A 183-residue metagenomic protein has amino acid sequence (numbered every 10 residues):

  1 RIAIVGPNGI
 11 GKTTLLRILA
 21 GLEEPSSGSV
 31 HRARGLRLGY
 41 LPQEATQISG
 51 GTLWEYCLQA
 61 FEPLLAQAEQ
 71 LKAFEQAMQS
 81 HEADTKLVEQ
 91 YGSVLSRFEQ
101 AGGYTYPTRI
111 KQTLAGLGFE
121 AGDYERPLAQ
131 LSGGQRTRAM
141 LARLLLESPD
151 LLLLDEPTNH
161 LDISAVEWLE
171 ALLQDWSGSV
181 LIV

Functional and structural regions predicted by a protein language model:
R1-V183: ABC ATP-binding cassette signature C-motif
